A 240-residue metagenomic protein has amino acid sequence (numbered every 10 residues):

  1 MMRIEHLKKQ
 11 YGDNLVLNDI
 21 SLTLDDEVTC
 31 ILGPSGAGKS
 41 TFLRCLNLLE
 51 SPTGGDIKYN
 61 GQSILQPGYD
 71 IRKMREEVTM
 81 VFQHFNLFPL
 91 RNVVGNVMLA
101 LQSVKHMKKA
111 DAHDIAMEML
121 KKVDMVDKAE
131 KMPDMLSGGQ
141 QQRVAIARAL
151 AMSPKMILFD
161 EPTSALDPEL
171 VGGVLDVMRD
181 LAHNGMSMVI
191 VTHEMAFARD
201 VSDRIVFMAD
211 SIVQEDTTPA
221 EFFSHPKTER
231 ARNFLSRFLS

Functional and structural regions predicted by a protein language model:
M1-M2, S240: Absolute protein N-terminus
M2, K8-D210, Q214-E215: ABC family nucleotide-binding domain
A209, D216, A220-S240: C-terminal boundary and immediately downstream tail of ABC-type ATPase nucleotide-binding domains
